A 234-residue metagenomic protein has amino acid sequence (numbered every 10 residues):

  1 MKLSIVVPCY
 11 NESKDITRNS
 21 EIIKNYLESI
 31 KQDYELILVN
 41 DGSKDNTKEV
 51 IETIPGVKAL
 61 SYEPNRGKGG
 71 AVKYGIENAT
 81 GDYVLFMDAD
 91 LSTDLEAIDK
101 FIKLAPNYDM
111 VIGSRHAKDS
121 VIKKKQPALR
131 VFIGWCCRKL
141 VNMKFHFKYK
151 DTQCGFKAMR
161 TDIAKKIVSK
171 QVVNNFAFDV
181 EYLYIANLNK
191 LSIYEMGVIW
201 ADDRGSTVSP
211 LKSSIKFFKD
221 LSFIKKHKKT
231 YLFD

Functional and structural regions predicted by a protein language model:
M1, R18, K100, K144-K148 (+1 more regions): Hydrophobic helical membrane-anchoring modules
E12-I16, S43, K68, D94: Donor nucleotide-sugar binding loop of glycosyltransferases
E12-L27: Short, well-formed alpha-helical segments that are part of the catalytic scaffolds of diverse glycosyltransferases
N19, T47, V72, E96-I98 (+1 more regions): Acidic donor-diphosphate engagement hotspot in glycosyltransferases and nucleotidyltransferases that stabilizes
K24, Q32-G42, Y62: Short beta-strand/loop segment that forms part of the nucleotide-sugar
N40-K48, L91: A conserved acidic beta->alpha catalytic loop
K58, Y62-P64, G70-N78, Y83 (+3 more regions): Acceptor/aglycone-binding surface of glycosyltransferases and processive sugar-polymer synthases
